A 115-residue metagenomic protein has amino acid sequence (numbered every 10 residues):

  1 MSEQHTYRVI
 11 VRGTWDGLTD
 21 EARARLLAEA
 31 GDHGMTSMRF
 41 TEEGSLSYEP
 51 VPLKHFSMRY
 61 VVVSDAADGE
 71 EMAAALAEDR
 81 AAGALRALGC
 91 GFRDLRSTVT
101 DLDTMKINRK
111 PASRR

Functional and structural regions predicted by a protein language model:
M1-L26: Short, extreme N-terminal segment that most often corresponds to the first beta-strand
S2-H5, F92-R115: Short, charged, intrinsically disordered terminal tails
E3-V9, K54-M58, R93: Residues at beta-strand starts and edge strands
E21-F40: Short amphipathic alpha-helix segments
G34-E42, L85-F92: Short secondary-structure junctions
T36-A75: Short, intrinsically disordered low-complexity segments
S57-D65, E71, L85, M105-R115: Short, charged interaction patches at domain edges and termini
D68-G89: An amphipathic, aromatic/His-enriched active-site/gating alpha helix that lines ligand/cofactor pockets
